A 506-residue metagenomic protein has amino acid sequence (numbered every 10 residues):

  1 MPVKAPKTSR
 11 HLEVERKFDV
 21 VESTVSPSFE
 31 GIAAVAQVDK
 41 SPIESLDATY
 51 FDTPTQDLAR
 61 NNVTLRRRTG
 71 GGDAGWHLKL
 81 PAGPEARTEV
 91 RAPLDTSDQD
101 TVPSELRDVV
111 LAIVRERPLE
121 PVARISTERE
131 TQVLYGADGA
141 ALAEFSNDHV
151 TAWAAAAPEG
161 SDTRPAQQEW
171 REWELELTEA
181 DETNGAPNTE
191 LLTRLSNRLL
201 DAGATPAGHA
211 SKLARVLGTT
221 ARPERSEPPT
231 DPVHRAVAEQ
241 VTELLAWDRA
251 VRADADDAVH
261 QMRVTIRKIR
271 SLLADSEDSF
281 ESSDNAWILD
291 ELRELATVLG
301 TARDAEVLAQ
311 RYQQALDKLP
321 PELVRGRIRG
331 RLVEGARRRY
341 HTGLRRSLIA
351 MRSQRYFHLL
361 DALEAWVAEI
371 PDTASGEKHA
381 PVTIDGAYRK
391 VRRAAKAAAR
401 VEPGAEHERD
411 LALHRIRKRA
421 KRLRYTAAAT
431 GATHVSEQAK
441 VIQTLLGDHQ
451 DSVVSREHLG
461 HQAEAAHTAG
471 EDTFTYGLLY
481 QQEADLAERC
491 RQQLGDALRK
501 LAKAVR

Functional and structural regions predicted by a protein language model:
M1-R506: Function-determining surface determinants
